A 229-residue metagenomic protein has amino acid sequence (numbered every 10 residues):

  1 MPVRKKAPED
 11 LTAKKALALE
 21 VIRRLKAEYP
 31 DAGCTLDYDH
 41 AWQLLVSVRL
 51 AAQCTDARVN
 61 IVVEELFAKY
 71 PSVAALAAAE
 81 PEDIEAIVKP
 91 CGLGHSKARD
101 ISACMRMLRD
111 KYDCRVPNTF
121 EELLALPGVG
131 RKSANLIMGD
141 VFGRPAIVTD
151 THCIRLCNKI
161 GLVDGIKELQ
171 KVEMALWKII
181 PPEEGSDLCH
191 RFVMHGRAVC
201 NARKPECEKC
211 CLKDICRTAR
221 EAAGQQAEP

Functional and structural regions predicted by a protein language model:
P2-E228: Catalytic cores of DNA base-excision repair glycosylases
